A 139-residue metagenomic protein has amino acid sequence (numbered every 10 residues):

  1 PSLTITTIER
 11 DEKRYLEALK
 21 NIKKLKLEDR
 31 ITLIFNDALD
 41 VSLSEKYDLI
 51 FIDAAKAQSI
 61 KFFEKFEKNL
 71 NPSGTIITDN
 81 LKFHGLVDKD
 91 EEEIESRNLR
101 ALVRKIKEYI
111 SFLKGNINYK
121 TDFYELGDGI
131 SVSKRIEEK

Functional and structural regions predicted by a protein language model:
P1-K139: S-adenosylmethionine/decaboxylated-SAM
